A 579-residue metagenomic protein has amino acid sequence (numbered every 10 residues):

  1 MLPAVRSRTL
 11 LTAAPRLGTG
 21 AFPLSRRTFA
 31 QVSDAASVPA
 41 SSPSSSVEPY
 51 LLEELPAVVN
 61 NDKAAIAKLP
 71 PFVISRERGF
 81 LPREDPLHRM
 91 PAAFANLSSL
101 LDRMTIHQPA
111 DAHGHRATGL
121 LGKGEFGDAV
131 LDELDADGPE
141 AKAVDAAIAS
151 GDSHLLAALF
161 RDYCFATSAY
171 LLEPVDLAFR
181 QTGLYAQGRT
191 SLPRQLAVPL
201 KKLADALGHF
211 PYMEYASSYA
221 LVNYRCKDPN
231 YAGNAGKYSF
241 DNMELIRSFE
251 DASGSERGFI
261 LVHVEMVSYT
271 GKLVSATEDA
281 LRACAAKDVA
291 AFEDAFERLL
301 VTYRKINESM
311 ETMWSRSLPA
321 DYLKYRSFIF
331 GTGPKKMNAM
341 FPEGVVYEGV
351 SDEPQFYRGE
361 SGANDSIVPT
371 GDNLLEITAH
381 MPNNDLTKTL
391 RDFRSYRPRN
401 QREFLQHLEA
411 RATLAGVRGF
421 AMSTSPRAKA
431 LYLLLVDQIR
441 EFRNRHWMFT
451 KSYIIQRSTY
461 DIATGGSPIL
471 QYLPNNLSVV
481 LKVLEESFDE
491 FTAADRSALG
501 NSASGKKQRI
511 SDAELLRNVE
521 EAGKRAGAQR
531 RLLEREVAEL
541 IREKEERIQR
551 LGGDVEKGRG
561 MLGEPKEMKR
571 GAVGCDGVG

Functional and structural regions predicted by a protein language model:
L2-G579: Surface-exposed peri-terminal alpha-helical interaction modules
